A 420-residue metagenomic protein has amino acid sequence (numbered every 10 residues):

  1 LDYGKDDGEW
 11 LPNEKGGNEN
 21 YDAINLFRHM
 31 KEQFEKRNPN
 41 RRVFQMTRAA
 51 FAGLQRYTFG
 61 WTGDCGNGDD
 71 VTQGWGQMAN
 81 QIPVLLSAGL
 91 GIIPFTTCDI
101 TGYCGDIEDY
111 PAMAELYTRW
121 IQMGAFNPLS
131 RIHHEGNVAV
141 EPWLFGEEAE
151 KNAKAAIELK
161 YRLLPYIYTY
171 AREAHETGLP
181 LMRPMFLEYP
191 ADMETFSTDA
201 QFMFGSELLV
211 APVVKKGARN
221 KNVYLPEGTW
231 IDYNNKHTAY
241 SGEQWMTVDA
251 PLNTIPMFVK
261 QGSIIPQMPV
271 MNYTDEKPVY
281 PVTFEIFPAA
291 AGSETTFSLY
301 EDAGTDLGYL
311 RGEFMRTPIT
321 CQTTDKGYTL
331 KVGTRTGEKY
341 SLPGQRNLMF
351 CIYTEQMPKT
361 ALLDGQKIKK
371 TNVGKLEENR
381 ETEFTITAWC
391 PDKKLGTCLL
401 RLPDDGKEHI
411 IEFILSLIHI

Functional and structural regions predicted by a protein language model:
L1-T254, V259-K260: Catalytic-domain carbohydrate-binding cleft regions of carbohydrate-active enzymes
Y57-T58, D106-Y110, R131-I132, K221-V223 (+5 more regions): Short conserved micro-motifs at the rims of enzyme active sites and ligand-binding pockets
G217-P226, E338-M357: Surface-exposed beta-strand/loop patches in extracellular or lumenal glycoproteins
Y233-L252, L362-T397: Solvent-exposed beta-strand/loop surfaces of large extracellular or lumenal domains
Y240-Y280, I286-P288: Soluble, non-transmembrane domains of envelope/secretory-pathway proteins that act on or interact with carbohydrate
M268-K339: Edge strands and adjacent loops of beta-rich recognition modules
Y328-L330, A361, D404-L415: Short, well-structured beta-strand segments within conserved domains
I418-I420: Conserved small/polar residues in nucleotide/adenosyl-binding loops
